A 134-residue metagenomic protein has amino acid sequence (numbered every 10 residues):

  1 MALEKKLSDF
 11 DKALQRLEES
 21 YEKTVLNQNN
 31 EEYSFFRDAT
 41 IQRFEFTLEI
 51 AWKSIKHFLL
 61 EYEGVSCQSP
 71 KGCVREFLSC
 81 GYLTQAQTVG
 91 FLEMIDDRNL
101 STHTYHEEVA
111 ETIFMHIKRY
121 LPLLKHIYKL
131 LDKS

Functional and structural regions predicted by a protein language model:
M1-S134: Solvent-exposed interaction patches of small proteins and small membrane subunits
